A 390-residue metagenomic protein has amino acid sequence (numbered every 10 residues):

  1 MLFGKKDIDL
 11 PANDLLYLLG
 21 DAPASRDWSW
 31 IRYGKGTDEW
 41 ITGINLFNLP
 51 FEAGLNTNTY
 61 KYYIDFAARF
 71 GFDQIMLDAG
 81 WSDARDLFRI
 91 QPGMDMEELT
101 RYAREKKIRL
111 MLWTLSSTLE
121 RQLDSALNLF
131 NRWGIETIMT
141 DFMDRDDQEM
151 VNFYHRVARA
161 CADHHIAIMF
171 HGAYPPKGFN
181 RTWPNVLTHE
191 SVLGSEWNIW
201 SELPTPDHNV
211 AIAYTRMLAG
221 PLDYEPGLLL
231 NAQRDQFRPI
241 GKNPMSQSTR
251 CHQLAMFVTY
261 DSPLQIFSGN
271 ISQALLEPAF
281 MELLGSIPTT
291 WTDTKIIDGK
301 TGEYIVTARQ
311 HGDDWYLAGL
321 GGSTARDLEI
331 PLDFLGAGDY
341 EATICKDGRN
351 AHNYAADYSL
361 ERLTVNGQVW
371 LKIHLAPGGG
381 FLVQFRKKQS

Functional and structural regions predicted by a protein language model:
M1-K106, G379-G380: Conserved structural scaffold segments of CAZyme catalytic domains across common CAZy folds
A67, D141, I168, T259 (+2 more regions): Conserved, mostly hydrophobic/aromatic
D78-T249: Aromatic- and carboxylate-enriched substrate-binding clefts and catalytic-loop regions of carbohydrate-active enzymes
N243, H252-Q265, I271: Catalytic domains of carbohydrate-active enzymes that cleave complex glycans
G269-Y316, H352-A356: Glycan-recognition and catalytic regions of carbohydrate-active enzymes
K300-E341, F381-L382: Carbohydrate-binding surface patches
I344-Q368: Solvent-exposed beta-strand/loop surfaces of large extracellular or lumenal domains
R362-S390: C-terminal beta-strand-rich structural cap/linker in extracellular carbohydrate-active enzymes
